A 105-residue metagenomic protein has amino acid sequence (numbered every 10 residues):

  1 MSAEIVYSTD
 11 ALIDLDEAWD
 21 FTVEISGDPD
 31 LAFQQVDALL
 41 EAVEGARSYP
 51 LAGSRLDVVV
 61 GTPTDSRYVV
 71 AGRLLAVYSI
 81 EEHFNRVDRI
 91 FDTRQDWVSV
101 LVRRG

Functional and structural regions predicted by a protein language model:
M1, A52-R55, D65, V87 (+1 more regions): Glycine-rich, flexible loop/turn motifs
M1-A38: Arg/Lys-rich, positively charged N-terminal/basic patches that mediate binding to nucleic acids
A3, S66-R67, A76: Residue-level detector of beta-strand structural context in well-folded domains
D20, G27, E44, S48-L51 (+2 more regions): Generic structural signal for secondary-structure transition and capping sites
E41-V70: A short, surface-exposed loop/turn module that caps and links secondary-structure elements
V70-G105: Enriched for short, Lys/Arg-rich terminal
